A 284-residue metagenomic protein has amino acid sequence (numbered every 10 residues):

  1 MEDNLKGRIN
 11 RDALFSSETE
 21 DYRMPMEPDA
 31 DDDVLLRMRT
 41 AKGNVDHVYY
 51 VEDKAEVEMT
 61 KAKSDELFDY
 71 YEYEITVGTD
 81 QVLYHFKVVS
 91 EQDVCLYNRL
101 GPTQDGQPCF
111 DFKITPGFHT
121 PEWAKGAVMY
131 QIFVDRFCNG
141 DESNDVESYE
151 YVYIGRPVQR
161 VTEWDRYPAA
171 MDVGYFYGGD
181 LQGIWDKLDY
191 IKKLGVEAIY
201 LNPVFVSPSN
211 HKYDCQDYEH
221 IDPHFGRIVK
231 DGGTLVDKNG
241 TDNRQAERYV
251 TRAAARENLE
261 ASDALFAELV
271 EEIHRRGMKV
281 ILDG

Functional and structural regions predicted by a protein language model:
E2-K279: N-terminal structural segment of carbohydrate-active enzymes
